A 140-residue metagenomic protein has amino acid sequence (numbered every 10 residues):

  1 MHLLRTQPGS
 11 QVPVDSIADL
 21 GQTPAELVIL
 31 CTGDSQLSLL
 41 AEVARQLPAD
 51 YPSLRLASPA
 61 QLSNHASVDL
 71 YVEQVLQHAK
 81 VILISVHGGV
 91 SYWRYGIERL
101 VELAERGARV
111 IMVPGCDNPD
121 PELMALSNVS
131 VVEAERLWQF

Functional and structural regions predicted by a protein language model:
M1-F140: An N-terminal assembly and electron-transfer interface module characteristic of large anaerobic redox and radical
